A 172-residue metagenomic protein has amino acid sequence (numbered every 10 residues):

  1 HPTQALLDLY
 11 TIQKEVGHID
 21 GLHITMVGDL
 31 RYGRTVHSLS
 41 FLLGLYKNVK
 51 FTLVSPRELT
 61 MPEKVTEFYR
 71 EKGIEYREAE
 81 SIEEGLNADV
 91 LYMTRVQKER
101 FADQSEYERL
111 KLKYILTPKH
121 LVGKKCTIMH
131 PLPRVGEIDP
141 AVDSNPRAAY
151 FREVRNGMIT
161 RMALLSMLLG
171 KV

Functional and structural regions predicted by a protein language model:
H1-L6, P62-K64, A88-D89, I159-A163: Short, charged, surface-exposed secondary-structure boundary motifs
H1-Q13, K124, G136-D139: Phosphate/diphosphate ligand-binding glycine-rich loop within oxidoreductases
A5-I12, L39, R161, L165-L168: Buried hydrophobic packing segments
I12-E15, Y46, K72, T94 (+3 more regions): Change "in soluble alpha/beta enzymes" to "in soluble alpha/beta proteins
K14-M93: Glycine-rich phosphate/diphosphate-binding loop of Rossmann-like nucleotide-binding domains
R70-A148: Rossmann-like adenosine-cofactor binding region
S144-V172: C-terminal helix-to-coil terminal segments
